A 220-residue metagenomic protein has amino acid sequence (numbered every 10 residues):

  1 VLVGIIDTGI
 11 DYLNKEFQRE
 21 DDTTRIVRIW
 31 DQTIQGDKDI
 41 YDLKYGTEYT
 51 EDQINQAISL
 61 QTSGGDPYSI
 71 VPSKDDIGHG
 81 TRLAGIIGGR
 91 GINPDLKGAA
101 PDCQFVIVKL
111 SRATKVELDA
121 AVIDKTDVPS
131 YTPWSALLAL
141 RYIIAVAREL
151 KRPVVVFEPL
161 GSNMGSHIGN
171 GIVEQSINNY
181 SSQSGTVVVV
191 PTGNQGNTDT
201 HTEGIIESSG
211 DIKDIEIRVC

Functional and structural regions predicted by a protein language model:
V1-W134, K151-V155, G169, G185 (+1 more regions): Subtilisin-like serine protease catalytic core
T114-C220: Substrate-binding/access-modulating region of protease and related hydrolase catalytic domains
